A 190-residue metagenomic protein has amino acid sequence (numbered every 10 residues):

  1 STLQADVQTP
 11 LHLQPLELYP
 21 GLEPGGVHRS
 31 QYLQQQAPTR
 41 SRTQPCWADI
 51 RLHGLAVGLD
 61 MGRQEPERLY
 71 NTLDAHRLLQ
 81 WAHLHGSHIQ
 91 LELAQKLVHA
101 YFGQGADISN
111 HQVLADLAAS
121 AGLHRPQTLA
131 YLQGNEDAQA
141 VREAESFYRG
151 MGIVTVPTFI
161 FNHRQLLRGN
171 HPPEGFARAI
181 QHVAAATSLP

Functional and structural regions predicted by a protein language model:
S1-T9, L13, Q80-P190: C-terminal cap of thioredoxin/glutaredoxin-like
S1-Y101: Structural alpha/beta surface segment adjacent to cysteine/selenocysteine redox centers across thiol/disulfide enzymes
